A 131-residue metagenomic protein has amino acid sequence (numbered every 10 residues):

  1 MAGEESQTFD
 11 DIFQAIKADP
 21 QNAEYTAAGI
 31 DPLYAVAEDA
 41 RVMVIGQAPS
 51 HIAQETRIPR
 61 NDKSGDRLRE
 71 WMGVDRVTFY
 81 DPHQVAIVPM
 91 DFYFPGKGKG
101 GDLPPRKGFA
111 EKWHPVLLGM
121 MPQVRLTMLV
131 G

Functional and structural regions predicted by a protein language model:
A2-V130: A polyanion-binding, active-site-adjacent surface
